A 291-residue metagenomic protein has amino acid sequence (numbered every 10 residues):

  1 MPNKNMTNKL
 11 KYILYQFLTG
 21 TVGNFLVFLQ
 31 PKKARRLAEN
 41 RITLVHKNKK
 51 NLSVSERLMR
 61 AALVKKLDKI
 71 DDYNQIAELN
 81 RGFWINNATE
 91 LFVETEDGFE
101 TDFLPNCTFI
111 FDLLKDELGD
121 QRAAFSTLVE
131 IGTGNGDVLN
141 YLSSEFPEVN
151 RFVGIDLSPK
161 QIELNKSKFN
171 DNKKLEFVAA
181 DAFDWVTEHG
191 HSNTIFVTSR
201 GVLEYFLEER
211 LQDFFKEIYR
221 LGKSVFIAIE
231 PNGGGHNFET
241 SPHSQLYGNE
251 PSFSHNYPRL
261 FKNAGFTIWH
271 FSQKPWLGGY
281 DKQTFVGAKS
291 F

Functional and structural regions predicted by a protein language model:
P2-H189, E209-D213, E217, V225-F291: Class I (Rossmann-like) S-adenosyl-L-methionine-dependent methyltransferase catalytic domain, capturing the SAM-binding
N193: Short acidic/histidine-rich motifs immediately flanking catalytic phosphotransfer sites in two-component signaling
V197-T198: A conserved beta-strand element that flanks and buttresses the S-adenosyl-L-methionine
V202: Hydrophobic adenine-recognition pocket in adenosine-nucleotide-binding enzymes
G222: Mobile active-site "lid"/loop adjacent to the S-adenosyl-L-methionine
